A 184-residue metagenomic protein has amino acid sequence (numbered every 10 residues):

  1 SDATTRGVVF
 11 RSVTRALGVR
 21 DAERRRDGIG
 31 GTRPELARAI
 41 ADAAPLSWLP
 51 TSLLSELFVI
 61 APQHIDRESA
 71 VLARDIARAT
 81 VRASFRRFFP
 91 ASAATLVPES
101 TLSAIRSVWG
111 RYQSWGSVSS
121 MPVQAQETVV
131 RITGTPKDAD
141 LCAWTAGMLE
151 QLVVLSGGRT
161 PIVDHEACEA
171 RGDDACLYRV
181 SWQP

Functional and structural regions predicted by a protein language model:
S1-R67: N-terminal leader/assembly segments
D2-L17, G28, R111, S117 (+2 more regions): Non-catalytic regulatory/interaction regions at protein termini and inter-domain linkers
R20, S156-R159: Solvent-exposed amphipathic alpha-helical surface segments
D27-I29, L149, Y178: Short low-polarity hydrophobic stretches
R38-W144, P161, A167: Amphipathic interaction/junction segments at domain boundaries or subunit interfaces
A143-G157: Short, non-transmembrane amphipathic alpha-helical segments
V163-W182: Beta-rich nucleic-acid/ligand-interaction surfaces
